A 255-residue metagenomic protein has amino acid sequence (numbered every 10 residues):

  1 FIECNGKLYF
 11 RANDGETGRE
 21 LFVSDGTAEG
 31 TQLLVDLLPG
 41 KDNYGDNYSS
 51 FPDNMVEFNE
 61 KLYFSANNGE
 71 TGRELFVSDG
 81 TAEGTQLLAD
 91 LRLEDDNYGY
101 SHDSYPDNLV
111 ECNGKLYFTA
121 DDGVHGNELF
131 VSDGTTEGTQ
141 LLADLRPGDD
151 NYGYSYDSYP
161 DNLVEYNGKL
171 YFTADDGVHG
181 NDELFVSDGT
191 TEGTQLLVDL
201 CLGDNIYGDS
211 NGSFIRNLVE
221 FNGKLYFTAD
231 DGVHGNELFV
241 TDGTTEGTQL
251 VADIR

Functional and structural regions predicted by a protein language model:
F1-R255: Feature 14080 marks short, conserved micro-sites in well-ordered regions that are central to protein function
